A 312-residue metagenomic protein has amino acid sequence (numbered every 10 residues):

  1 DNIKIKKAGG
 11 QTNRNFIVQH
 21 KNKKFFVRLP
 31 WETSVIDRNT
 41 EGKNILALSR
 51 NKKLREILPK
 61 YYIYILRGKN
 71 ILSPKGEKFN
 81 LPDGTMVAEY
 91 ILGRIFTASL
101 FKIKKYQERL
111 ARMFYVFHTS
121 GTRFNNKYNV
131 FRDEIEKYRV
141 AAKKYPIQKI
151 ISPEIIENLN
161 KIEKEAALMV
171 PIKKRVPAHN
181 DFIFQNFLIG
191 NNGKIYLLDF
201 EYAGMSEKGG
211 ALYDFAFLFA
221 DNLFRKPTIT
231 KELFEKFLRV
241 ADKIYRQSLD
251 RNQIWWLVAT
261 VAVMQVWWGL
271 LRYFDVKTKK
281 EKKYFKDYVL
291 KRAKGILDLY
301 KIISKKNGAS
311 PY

Functional and structural regions predicted by a protein language model:
D1, T122-N180, G295, L299 (+1 more regions): An alpha-helical support segment within catalytic cores of ATP-dependent transferases
K6-V130, I150, E154: ATP-binding pocket architecture of kinase catalytic cores
Q11-Q19, V27, K164-Y213: Active-site acidic catalytic loop and adjacent metal/ATP-binding pocket of ATP-dependent phosphoryl transfer enzymes
S34, I95, F187, M205-K208 (+1 more regions): Conserved protein kinase catalytic core
S49-K52, I65, R94-I95, F114-T122 (+8 more regions): A general structural signal marking secondary-structure boundaries and capping sites
S99-K102, G209, I229: Short, solvent-exposed loop/turn segments at secondary-structure boundaries
L212-R246, A259-T278: Active-site activation/catalytic loop segments of kinase-like enzymes and analogous catalytic loops in related
W267-Y312: ATP/Mg2+ or Mg2+-diphosphate-binding catalytic cores that bind nucleotide phosphates or diphosphates via glycine-rich
